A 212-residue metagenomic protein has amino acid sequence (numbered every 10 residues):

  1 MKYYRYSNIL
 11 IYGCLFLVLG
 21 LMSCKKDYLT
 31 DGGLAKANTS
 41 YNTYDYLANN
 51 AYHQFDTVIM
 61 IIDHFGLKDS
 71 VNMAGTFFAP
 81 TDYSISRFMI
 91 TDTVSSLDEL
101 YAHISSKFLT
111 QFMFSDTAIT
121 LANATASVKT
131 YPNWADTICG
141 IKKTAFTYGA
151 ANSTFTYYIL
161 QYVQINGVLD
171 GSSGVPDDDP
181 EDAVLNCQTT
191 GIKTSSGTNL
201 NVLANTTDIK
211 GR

Functional and structural regions predicted by a protein language model:
M1-G13: Bacterial N-terminal signal peptides that target proteins for export
C14-V18: Hydrophobic helical h-region of N-terminal Sec-dependent signal peptides in bacterial secretory/periplasmic proteins
L19-S23: C-terminal motif of bacterial Sec signal peptides marking the signal peptidase cleavage site
C24-R212: Mature, structured domains of secreted/extracytosolic soluble proteins
